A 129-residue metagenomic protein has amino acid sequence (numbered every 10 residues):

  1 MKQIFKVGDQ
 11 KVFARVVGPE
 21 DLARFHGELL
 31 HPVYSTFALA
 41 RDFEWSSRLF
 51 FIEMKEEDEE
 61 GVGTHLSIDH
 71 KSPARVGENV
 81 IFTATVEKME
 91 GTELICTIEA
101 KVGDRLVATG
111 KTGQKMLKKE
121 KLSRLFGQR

Functional and structural regions predicted by a protein language model:
M1-T36: Catalytic strand-loop segment that frames the active site of acyl-thioester-processing enzymes
V7, V76, V86-R129: HotDog/MaoC-like acyl-thioester-processing domains
V12-G18, D69, G113-K115: Generic structural detector for well-ordered beta-strands
F13, T64-L66, F82, C96 (+1 more regions): Hydrophobic residues positioned within well-ordered beta-strands of beta-sheet architectures
E20-A23, H31-P32, E60, K115 (+2 more regions): Flexible, active-site-adjacent loop/turn segments at secondary-structure boundaries
S47-I81: Hydrophobic beta-strand-centered segment that forms part of the acyl-chain substrate-binding groove
